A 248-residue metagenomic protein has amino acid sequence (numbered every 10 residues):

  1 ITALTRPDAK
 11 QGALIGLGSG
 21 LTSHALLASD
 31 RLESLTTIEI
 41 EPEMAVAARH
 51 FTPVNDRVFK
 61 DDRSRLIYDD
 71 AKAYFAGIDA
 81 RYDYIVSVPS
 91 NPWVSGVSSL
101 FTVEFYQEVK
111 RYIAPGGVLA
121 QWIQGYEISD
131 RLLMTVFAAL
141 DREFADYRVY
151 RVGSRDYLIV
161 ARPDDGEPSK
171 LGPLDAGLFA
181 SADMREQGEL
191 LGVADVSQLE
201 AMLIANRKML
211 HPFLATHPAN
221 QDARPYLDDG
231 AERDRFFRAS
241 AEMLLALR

Functional and structural regions predicted by a protein language model:
I1-F137, D141-E143, G153: The AdoMet/dcAdoMet-binding core of the Class I SAM-like
I1-L14, D56, D70-D79, S98 (+3 more regions): Soluble small-group transferase modules, centered on the S-adenosyl donor enzyme superfamily
